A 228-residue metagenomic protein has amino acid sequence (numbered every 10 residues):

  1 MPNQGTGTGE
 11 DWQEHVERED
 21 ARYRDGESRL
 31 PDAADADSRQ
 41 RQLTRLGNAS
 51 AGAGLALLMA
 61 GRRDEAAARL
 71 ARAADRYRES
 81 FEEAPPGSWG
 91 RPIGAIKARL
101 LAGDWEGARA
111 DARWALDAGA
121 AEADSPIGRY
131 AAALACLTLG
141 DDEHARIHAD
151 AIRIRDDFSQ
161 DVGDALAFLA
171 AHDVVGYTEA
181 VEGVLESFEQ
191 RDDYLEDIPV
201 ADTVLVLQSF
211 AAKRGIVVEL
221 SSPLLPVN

Functional and structural regions predicted by a protein language model:
M1-N3: Long, contiguous interaction/recruitment modules in multidomain scaffold/adaptor proteins
G5-S187: Eukaryote-skewed repeat-based solenoidal scaffolds used as protein-protein interaction platforms, primarily
A167-N228: Long, ordered, amphipathic alpha-helical scaffolds
